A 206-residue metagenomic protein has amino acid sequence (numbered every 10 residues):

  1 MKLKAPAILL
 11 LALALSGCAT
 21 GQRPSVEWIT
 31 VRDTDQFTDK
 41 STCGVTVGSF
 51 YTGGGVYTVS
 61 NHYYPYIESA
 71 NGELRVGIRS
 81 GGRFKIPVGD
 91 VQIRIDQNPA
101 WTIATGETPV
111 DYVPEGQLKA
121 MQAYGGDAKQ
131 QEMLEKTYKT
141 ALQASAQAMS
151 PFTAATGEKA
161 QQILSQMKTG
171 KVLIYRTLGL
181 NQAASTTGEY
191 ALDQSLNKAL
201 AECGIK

Functional and structural regions predicted by a protein language model:
M1-C18: Sec-dependent bacterial lipoprotein signal peptides
C18-K206: A generic "folded-domain core" signal
